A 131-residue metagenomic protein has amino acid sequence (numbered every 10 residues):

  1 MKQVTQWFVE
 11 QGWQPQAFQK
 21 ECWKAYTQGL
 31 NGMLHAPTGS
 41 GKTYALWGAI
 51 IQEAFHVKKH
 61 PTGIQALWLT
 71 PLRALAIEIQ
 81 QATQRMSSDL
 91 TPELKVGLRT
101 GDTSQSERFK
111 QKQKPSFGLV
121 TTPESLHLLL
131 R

Functional and structural regions predicted by a protein language model:
K2-R131: Conserved P-loop/Walker A NTP-binding site and adjacent catalytic elements of P-loop NTPases
